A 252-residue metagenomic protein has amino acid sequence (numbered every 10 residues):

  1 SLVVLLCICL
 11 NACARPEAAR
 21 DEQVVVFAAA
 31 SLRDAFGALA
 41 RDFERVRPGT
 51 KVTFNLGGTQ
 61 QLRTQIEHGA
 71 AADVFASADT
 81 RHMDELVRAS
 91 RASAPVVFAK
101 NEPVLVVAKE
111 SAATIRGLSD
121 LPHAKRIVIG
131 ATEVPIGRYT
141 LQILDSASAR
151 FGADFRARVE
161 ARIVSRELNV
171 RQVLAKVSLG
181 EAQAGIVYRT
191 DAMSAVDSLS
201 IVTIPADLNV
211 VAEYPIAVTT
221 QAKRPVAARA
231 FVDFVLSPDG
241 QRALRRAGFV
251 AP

Functional and structural regions predicted by a protein language model:
S1-N11: Bacterial N-terminal signal peptides
C13-R47, K51-L56, Q60, T64-H68 (+4 more regions): Exported/periplasmic ABC-transporter solute-binding proteins
